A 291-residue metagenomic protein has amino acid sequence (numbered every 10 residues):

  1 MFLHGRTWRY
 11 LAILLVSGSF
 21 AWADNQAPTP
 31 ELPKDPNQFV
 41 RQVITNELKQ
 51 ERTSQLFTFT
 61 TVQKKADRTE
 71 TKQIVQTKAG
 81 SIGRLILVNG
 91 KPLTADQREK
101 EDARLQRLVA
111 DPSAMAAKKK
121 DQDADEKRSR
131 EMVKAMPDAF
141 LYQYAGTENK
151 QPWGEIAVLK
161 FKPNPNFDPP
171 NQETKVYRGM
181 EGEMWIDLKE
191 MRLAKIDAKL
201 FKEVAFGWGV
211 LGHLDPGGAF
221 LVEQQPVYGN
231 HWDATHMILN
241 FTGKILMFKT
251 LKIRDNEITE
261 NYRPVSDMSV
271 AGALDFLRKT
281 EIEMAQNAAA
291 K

Functional and structural regions predicted by a protein language model:
M1-A12: Bacterial N-terminal signal peptides that target proteins for export
L14-G18: Short, linear, compositionally biased motifs with a strong N-terminal bias
S19-A23: Sec/Tat signal peptide C-region and signal peptidase I cleavage site
D24-E181, K189-A194, K199-G218, P226-D233 (+1 more regions): Structured extracytoplasmic
